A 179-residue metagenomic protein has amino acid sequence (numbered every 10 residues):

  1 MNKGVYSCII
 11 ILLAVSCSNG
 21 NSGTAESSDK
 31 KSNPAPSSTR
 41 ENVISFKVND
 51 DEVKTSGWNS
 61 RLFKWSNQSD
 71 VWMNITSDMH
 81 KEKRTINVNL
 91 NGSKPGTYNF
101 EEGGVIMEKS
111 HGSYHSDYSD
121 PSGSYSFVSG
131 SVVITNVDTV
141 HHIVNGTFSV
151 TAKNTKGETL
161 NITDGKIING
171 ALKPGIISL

Functional and structural regions predicted by a protein language model:
N2-I10: Sec-dependent signal peptide recognition, specifically the positively charged N-region followed immediately by
V15-S16: C-terminal motif of bacterial Sec signal peptides marking the signal peptidase cleavage site
N19: Short, conserved catalytic or interaction motifs in soluble domains
E26-N49: Post-signal peptide N-terminal segment of mature Sec-exported envelope proteins
I44-K47, D51-H141: Surface-exposed helix/loop patches within compact recognition domains
T135-L179: C-terminal or internal capping secondary-structure element at the end of a domain, subdomain, or sheet
